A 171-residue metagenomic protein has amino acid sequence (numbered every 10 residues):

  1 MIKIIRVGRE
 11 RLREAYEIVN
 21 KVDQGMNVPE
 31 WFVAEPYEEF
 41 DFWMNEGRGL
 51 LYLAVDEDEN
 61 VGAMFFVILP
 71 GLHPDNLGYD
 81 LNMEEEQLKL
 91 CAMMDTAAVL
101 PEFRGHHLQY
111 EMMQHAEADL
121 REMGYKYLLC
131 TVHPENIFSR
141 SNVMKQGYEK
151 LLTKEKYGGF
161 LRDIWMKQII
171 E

Functional and structural regions predicted by a protein language model:
M1-I18, V28-E30: A short beta-loop-alpha structural element at the N-terminal edge of CoA-dependent acyl/N-acetyltransferase catalytic
P29-E57: Active-site rim helix/loop that mediates acceptor-substrate recognition in acyltransferases
A63-T96: Conserved acyl-donor/pantetheine-binding loop and adjacent beta-alpha core of acyl/acetyltransferases and related
T96-V99, G105-A118, S141, K145: Conserved acetyl-CoA-binding loop-helix of GNAT-fold acetyltransferases
R104, C130-R140, G158: Conserved beta-strand-loop-alpha-helix junction that forms the acyl-donor binding cleft
L120-V132: Conserved GNAT acetyl-CoA-binding A-motif
E122, P134-T153: Conserved active-site alpha-helix within GNAT-family acetyltransferase domains
E155-E171: C-terminal "cap" of GNAT-fold acetyltransferases
